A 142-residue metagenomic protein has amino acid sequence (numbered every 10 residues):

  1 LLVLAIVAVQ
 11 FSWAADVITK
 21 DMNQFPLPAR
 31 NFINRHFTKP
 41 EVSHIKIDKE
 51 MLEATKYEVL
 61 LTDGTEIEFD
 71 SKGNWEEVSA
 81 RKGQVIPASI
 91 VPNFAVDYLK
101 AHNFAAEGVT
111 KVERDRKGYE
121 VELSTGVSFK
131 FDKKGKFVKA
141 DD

Functional and structural regions predicted by a protein language model:
L1-V17, I33: Bacterial Sec-dependent N-terminal signal peptides
D16-D142: Interaction-mediating elements
